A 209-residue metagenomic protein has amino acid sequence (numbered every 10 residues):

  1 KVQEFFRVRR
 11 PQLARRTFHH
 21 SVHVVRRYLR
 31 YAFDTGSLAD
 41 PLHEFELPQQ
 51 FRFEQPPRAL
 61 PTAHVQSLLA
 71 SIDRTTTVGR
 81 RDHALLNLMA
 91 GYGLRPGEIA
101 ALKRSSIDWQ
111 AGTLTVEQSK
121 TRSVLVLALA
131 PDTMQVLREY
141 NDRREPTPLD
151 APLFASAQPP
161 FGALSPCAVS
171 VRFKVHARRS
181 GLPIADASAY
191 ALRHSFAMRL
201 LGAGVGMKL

Functional and structural regions predicted by a protein language model:
K1-L209: Conserved catalytic core of the tyrosine transesterase superfamily
